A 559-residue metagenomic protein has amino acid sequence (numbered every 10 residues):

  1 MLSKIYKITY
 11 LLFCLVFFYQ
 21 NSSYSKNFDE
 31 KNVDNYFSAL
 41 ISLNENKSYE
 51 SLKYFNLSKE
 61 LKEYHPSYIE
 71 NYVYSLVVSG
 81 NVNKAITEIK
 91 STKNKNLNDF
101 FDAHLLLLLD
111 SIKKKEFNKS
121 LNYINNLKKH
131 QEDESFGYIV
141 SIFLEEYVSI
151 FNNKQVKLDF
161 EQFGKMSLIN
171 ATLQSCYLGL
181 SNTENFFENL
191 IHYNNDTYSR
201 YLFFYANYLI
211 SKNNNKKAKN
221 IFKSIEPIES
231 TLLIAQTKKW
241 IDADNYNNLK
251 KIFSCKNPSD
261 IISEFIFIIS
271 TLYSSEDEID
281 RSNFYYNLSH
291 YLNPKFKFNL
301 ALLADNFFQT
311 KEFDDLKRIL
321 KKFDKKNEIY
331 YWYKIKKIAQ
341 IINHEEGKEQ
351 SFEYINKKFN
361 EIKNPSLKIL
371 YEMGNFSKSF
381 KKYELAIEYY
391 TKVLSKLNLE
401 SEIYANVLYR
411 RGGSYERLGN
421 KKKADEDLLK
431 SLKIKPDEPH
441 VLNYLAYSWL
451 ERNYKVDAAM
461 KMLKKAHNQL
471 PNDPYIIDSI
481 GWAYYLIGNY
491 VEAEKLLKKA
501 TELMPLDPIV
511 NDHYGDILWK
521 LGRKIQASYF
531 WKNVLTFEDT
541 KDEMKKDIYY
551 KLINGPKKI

Functional and structural regions predicted by a protein language model:
Q20-Y72, V78, I86-T87, N98-D99 (+2 more regions): N-terminal leader/linker segments that initiate helical-solenoid repeat arrays
L40, Y74, L109, Y147 (+10 more regions): Residue-level recognition of tetratricopeptide repeat
N44, V78, K113, F151 (+12 more regions): Register position in tetratricopeptide repeats
L52-N56, V82-K95, F117-Q131, N153-M166 (+11 more regions): Alpha-helical repeat scaffolds
E63, L97-N98, E132, N195-D196 (+10 more regions): Short coil turns that delineate tetratricopeptide repeat
Y68, A103, G137, S167 (+11 more regions): TPR alpha-solenoid repeat register
N71, L106, L144, N170 (+11 more regions): Canonical tetratricopeptide repeat
F253-S263, H513, K520-I559: Terminal, low-structured helical/coil segments at or just beyond the last alpha-helical repeat
